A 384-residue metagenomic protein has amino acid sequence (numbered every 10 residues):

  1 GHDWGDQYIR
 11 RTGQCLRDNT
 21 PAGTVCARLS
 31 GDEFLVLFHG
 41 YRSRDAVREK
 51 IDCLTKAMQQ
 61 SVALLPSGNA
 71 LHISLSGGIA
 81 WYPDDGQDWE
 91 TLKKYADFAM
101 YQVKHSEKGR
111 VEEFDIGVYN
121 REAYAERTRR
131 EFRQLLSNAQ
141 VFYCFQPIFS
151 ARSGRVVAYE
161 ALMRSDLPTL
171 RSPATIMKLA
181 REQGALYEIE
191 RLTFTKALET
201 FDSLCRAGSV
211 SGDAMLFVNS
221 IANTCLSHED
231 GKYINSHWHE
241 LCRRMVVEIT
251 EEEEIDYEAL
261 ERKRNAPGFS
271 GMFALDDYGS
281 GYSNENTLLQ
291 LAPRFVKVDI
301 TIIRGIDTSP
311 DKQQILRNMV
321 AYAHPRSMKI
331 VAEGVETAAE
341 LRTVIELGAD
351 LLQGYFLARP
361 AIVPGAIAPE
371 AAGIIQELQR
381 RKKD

Functional and structural regions predicted by a protein language model:
G1-D18, A27-G31, L35-V36, D45-D52 (+4 more regions): Conserved long alpha-helical elements within nucleotide-processing catalytic cores of c-di-GMP signaling and class III
H2, R48, S67, Y82-K108 (+2 more regions): Catalytic-core segments of nucleotide cyclases and related cyclic-nucleotide turnover enzymes
G13-R17, A46-S67, K94-Y95, T193-C205: Alpha-helical scaffold within the catalytic cores of cyclic-nucleotide enzymes
A27-L29, M58-L75, K104, C205-G212: Catalytic core regions of nucleotide second-messenger enzymes
L37-V47, L65-A70, S74-L92, G117-R121 (+4 more regions): Catalytic strand-loop-helix junctions within cyclic-nucleotide turnover domains
P83, F98, Q102-C144, R152 (+4 more regions): C-di-GMP signaling machinery
A151-R155, S165-T169, S209, N219-C225 (+2 more regions): EAL-family c-di-GMP phosphodiesterase catalytic domain
V157, Y187-R262, G334: Catalytic core of bacterial c-di-GMP phosphodiesterases, primarily the EAL and HD-GYP domains, capturing alpha-helical
